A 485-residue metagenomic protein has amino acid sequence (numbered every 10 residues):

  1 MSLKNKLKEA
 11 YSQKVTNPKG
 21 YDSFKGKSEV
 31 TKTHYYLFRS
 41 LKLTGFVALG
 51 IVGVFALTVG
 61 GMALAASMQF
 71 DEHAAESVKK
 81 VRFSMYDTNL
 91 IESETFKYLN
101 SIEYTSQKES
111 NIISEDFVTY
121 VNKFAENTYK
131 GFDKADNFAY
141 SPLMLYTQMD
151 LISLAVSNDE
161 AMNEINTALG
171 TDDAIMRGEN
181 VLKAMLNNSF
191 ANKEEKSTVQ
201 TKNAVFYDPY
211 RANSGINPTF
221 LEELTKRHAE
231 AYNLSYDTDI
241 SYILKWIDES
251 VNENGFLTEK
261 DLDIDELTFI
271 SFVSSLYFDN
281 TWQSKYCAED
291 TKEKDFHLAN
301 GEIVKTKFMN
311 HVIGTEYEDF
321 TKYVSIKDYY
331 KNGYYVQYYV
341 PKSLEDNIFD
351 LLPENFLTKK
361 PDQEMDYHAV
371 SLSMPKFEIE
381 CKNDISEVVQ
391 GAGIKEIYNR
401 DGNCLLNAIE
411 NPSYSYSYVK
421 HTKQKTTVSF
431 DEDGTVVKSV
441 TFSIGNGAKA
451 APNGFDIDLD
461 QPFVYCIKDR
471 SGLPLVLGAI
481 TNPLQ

Functional and structural regions predicted by a protein language model:
M1-K32: Disordered, charged N-terminal biogenesis/targeting segments of membrane/secreted proteins
T31-I51: N-terminal Sec-pathway targeting helices
A56-S77: Sec-dependent signal peptide cleavage junction
F70-T119: N-terminal low-complexity, Pro/Thr/Ser-rich intrinsically disordered segments that act as propeptides or flexible
A74-E92, A135-P142, M149-I152, V156 (+2 more regions): Non-catalytic, conformational "gating/processing" segments within enzyme and secreted inhibitor domains
L99-G170, L276-T281, V324, C466 (+1 more regions): His/Glu-rich zincin catalytic helix
F272, K322-Y339, A450-Q485: Extended hydrophobic
P341-D366: Internal alpha/beta scaffold segment
